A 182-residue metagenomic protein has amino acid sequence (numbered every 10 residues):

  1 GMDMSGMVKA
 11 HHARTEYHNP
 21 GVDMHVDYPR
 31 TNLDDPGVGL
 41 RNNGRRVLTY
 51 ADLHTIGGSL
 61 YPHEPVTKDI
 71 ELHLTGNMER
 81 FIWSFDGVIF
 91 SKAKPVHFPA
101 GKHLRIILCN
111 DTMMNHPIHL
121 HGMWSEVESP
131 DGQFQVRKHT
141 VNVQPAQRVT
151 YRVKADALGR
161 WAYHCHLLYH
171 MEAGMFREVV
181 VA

Functional and structural regions predicted by a protein language model:
G1-A182: Copper-binding active sites and cupredoxin-like electron-transfer domains, recognizing His/Cys-rich ligand loops
